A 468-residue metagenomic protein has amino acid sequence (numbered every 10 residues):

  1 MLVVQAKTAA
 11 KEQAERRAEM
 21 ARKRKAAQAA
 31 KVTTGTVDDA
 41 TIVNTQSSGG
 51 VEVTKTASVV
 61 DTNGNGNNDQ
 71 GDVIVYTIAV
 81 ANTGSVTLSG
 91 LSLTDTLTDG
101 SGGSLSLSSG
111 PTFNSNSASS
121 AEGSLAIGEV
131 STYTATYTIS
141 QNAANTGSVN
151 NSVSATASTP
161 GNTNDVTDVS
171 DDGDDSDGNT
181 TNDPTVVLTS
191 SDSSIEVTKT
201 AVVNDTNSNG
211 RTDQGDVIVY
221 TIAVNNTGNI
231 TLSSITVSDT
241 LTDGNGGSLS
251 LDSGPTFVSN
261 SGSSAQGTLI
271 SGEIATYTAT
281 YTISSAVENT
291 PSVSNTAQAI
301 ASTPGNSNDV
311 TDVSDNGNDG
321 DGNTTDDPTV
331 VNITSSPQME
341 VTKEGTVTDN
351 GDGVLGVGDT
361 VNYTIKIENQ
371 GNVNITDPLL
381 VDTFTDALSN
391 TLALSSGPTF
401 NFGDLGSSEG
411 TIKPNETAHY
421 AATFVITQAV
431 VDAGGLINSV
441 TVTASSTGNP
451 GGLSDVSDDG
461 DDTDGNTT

Functional and structural regions predicted by a protein language model:
M1-T468: Exported/extracytosolic protein signature
